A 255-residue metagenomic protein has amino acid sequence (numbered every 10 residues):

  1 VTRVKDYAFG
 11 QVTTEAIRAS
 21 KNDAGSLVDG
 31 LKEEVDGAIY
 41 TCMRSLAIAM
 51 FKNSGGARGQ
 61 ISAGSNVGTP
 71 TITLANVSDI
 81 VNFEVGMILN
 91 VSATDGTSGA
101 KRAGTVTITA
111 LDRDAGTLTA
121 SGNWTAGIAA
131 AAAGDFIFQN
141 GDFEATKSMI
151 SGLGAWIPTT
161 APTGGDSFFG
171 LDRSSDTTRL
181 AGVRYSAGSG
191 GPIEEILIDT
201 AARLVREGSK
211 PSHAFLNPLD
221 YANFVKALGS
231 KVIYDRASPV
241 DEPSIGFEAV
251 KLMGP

Functional and structural regions predicted by a protein language model:
V1-P255: Core alpha/beta structural scaffold of self-assembling particle/tube/pore-forming proteins
